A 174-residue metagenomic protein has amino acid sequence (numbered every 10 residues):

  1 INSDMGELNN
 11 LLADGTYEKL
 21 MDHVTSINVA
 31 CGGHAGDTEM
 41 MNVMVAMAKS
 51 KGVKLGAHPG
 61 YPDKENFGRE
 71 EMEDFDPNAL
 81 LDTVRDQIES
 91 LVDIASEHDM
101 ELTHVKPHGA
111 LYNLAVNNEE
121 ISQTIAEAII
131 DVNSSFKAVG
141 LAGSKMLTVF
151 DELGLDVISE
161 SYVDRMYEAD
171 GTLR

Functional and structural regions predicted by a protein language model:
I1-S3, I27-V29, L55-P59, T103-P107 (+2 more regions): Hydrophobic faces of well-ordered beta-strands that scaffold small-molecule active sites in alpha/beta enzyme cores
D4-L20, V84, I88-L91: Short, acidic/polar
N10-G15, A35-K49, V116-Q123, A142-L153: Active-site-adjacent beta->alpha loops and helix N-cap segments on the catalytic face of soluble alpha/beta enzymes
A13, I27-H34, N66-L81, A115 (+3 more regions): Glycine-rich tight-turn/loop motif centered on a GG-T
G15-D22, V43-G56, S96-D99: Acidic (Asp/Glu)-rich catalytic clusters
E65-D99, H104: Glycine/small-residue-rich loop that forms an oxyanion/phosphate-binding "nest" at active or ligand-binding sites
E97-K145: Hydrophobic, well-structured mid-protein blocks that either form specific transmembrane helices
G143-R174: Active-site rim beta-loop-alpha module in soluble metabolic enzymes
